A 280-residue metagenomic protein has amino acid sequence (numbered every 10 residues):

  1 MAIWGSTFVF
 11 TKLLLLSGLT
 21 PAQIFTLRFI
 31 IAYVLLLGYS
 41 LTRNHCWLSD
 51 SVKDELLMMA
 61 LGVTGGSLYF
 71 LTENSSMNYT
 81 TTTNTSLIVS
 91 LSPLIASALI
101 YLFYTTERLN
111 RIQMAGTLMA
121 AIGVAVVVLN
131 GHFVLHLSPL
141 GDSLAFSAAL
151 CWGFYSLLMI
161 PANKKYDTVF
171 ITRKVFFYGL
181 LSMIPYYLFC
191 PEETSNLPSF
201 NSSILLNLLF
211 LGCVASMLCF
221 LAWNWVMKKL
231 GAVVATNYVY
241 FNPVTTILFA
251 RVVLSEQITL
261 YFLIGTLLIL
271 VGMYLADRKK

Functional and structural regions predicted by a protein language model:
M1-L27, V63, L135-P161, L181-P185: Glycine-/small-residue-enriched transmembrane alpha-helix faces in small-molecule transporters and effluxers
A2, T7, I31-L35, I88-F103 (+5 more regions): Alpha-helical transmembrane segments of compact multi-pass small-molecule transporters, enriched in specific families
I3, T7-F8, L37-T85, V89 (+2 more regions): Specific transmembrane alpha-helical segments of multi-pass solute transporters/efflux pumps, especially DMT/EamA
G5, V9, G62-S67, L71 (+7 more regions): Hydrophobic/small/kink-forming positions within alpha-helical transmembrane segments of polytopic membrane proteins
L13, Y33-D50, L102, A121-H136 (+3 more regions): Membrane-interface helix-cap regions at the ends of transmembrane helices in multi-pass membrane proteins
L14, I24, R28, S76 (+7 more regions): Hydrophobic/aromatic residues within transmembrane alpha-helices of multi-pass small-molecule transporters
I24-L27, G66, F70, N84-L91 (+2 more regions): Helix-helix packing/entry segments at the starts of transmembrane helices
L36, P93, L99, L109-N130 (+2 more regions): Hydrophobic transmembrane alpha-helices of multi-pass small-molecule transport proteins
